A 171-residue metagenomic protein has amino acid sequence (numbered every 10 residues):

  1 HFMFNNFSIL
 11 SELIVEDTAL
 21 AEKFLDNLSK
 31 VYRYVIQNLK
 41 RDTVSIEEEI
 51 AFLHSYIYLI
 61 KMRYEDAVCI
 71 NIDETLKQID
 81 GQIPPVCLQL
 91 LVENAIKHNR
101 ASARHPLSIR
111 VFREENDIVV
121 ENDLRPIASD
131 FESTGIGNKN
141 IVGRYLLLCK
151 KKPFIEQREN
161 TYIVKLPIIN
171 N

Functional and structural regions predicted by a protein language model:
H1-P167: Two-component histidine phosphotransfer core
